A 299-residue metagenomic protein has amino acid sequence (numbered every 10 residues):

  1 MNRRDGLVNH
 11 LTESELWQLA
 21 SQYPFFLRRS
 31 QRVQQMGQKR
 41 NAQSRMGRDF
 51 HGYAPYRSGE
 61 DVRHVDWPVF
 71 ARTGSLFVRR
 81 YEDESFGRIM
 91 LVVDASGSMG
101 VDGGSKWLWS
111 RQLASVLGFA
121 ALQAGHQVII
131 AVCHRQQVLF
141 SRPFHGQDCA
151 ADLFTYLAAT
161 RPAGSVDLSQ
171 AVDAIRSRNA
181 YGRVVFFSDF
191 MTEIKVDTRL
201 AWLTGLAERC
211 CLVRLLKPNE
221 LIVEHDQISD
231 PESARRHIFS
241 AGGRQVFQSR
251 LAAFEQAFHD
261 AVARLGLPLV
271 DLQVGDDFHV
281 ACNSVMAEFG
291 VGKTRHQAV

Functional and structural regions predicted by a protein language model:
M1-A42, G52-E60, V69, G74 (+4 more regions): Exposed, interaction-prone extracellular/peripheral surfaces
V62-H64: N-terminal juxtadomain amphipathic helix that follows a signal peptide/anchor or precedes a small N-terminal auxiliary
